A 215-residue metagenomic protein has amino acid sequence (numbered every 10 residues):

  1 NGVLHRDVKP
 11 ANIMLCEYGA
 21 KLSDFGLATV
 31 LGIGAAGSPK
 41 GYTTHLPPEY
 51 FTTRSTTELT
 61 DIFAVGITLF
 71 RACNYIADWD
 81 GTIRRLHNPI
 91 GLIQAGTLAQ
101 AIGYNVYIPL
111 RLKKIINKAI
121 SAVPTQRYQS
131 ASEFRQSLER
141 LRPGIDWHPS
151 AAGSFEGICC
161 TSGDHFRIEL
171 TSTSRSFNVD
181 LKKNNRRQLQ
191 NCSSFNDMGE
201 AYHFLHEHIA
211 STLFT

Functional and structural regions predicted by a protein language model:
V3-L15: Catalytic-loop of the protein kinase fold
A36-Y50: Conserved activation segment of eukaryotic-like protein kinases, specifically the C-terminal portion of the activation
D61: Conserved catalytic-loop aspartate of Hanks-type protein kinases
Y107-A122: Conserved C-terminal C-lobe helix
R127: Conserved HRD-motif arginine in the catalytic loop of eukaryotic-like protein kinases
I145-T215: Regulatory extensions appended to serine/threonine kinase catalytic cores
